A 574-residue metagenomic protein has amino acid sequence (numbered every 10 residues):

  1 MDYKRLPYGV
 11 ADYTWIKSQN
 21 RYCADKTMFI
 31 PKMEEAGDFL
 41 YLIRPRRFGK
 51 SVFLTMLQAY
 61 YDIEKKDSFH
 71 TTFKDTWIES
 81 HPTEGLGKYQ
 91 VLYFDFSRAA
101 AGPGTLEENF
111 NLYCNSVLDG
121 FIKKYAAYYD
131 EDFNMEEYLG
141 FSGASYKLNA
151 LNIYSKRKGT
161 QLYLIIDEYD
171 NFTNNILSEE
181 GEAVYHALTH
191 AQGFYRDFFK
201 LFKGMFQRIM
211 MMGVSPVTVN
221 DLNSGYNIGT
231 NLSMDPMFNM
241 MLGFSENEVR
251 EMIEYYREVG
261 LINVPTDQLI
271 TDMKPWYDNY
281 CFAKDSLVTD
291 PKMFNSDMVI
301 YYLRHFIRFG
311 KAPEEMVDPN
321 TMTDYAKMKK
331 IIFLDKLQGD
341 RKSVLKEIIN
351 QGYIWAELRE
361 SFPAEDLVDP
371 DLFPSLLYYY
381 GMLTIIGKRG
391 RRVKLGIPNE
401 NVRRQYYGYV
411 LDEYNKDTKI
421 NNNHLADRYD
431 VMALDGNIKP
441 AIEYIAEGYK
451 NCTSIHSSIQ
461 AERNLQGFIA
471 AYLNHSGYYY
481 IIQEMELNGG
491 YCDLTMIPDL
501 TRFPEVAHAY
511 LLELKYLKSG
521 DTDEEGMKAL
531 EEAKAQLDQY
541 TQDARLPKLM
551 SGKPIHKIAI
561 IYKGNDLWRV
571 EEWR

Functional and structural regions predicted by a protein language model:
M1-K65, H70-I78: Walker A/P-loop-proximal flanking segment of P-loop NTPase domains
G9, D25, A59, K65-K123: P-loop NTPase motor core
A150-K158, V184-I209, R545: Substrate-engagement module of ASCE P-loop NTPases
K158-L188: Conserved P-loop NTPase "ATPase switch" module shared by AAA+ and STAND
Y163-D167, G193, Q207-V214: Structural recognition of the conserved hydrophobic beta-strand(s) that form the central parallel beta-sheet of P-loop
T218-G225, L232-R304: Amphipathic alpha-helical segments of the small helical/lid subdomains adjacent to P-loop NTPase cores
G229, K292-A533, Q539-T541, R569-R574: Extended alpha-helical interface modules used as scaffolds for assembling large macromolecular complexes
R545-R574: Domain-level recognition of nuclease-like catalytic cores that cleave nucleotide substrates
